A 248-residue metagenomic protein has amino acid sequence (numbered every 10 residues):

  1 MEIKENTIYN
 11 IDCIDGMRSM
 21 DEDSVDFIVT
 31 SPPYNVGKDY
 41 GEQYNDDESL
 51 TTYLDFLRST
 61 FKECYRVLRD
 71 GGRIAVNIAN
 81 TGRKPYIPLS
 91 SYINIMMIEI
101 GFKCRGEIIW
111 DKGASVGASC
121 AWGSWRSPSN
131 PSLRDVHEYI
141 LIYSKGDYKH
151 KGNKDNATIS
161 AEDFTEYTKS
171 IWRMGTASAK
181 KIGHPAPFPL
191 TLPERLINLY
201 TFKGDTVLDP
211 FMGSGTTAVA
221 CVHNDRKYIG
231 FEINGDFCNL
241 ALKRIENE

Functional and structural regions predicted by a protein language model:
M1-L240: Core catalytic lobe of class I
C238, L242-E248: C-terminal helical cap(s) of enzyme catalytic domains, especially alpha/beta-barrels
